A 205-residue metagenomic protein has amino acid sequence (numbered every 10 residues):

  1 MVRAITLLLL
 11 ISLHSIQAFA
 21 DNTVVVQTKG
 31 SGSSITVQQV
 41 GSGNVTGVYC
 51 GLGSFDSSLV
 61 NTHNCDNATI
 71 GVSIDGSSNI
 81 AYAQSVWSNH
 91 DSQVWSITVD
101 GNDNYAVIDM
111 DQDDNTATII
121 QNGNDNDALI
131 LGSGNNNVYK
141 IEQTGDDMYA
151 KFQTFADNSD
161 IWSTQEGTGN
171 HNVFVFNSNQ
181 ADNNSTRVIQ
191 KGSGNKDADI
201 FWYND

Functional and structural regions predicted by a protein language model:
I5, L13-A20: Sec/Tat signal peptide C-region and signal peptidase I cleavage site
A20-D205: Low-complexity repeat regions of mature extracellularly deployed or surface/particle-associated proteins
